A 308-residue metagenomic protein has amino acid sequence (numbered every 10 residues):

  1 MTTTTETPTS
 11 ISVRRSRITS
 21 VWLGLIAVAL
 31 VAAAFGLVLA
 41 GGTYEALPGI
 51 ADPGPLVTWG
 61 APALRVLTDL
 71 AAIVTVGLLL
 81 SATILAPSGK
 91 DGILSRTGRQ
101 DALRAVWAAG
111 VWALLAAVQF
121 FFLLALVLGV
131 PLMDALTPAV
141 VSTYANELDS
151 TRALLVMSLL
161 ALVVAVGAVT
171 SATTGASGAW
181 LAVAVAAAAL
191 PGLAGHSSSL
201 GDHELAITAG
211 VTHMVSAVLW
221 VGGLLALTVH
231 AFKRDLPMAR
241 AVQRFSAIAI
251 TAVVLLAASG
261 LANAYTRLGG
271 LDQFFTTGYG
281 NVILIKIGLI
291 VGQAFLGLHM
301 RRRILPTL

Functional and structural regions predicted by a protein language model:
M1-L308: Polytopic transmembrane helical bundles with strong interfacial aromatic enrichment
